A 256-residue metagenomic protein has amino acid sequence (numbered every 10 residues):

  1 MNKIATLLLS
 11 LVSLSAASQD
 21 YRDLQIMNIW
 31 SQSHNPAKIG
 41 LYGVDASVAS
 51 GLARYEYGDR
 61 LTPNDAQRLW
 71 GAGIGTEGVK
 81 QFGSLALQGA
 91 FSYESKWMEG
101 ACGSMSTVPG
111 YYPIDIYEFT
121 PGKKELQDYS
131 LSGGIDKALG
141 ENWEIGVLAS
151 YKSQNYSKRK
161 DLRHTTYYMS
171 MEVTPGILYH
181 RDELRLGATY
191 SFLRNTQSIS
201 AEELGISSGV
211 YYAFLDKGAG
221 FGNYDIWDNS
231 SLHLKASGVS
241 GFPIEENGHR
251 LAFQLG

Functional and structural regions predicted by a protein language model:
A46-Y55, G89-W97, V147-S153, A188-R194: Transmembrane beta-barrel strands of outer-membrane/channel proteins
D59-N64, I116-P121, S157-R163, K235-F242: Extracellular loop and loop/strand-boundary signature of outer-membrane beta-barrel proteins
R60, M98-C102, Y156-K160, Q197-A201: Outer-membrane beta-barrel proteins
R68-I74, E125-L131, L162-V173, E245-L251: Residues that define the transmembrane beta-barrel architecture of outer-membrane proteins
I74-K80, L131-K137, V173-Y179, L251-L255: Residues on the lipid-exposed face of transmembrane beta-strands in outer-membrane beta-barrel proteins
F82-L85, G140-N142, H180-L184: Outer-membrane beta-barrel channels and translocator barrels
S104-G110, L162-Y168, E203-Y212: Flexible, surface-exposed loop regions and adjacent strand-edge segments of Gram-negative outer-membrane beta-barrel
W227-G256: Long, internal scaffold/assembly segments composed of regular secondary structure
